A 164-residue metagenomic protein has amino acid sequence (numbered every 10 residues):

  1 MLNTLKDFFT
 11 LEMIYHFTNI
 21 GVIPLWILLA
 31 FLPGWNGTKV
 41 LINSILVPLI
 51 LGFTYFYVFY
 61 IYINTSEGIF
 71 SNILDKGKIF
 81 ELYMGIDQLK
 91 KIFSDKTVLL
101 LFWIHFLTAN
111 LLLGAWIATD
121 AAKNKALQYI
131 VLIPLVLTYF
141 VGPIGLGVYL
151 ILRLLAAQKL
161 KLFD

Functional and structural regions predicted by a protein language model:
L2-I23: Hydrophobic transmembrane alpha-helical segments in integral membrane proteins
K6-L11, Y83-L100: Short aromatic-rich membrane-water interface segments that cap or initiate transmembrane helices in multi-pass membrane
I14-F17, L101-T108, V136: Hydrophobic alpha-helical transmembrane segments of multi-pass membrane proteins
F17-G37: N-terminal signal-anchor/start-transfer transmembrane helix
N36-Y57: Loop-to-helix transition at the N-terminal end of transmembrane alpha-helices
G52-K78: Transmembrane alpha-helix/helix-exit interface in multi-pass inner-membrane proteins
S94-G114: Alpha-helical transmembrane segments of helical membrane proteins, especially in multi-pass transport, channel
L132-L155: Hydrophobic, aromatic-rich membrane-embedded alpha-helical segments
